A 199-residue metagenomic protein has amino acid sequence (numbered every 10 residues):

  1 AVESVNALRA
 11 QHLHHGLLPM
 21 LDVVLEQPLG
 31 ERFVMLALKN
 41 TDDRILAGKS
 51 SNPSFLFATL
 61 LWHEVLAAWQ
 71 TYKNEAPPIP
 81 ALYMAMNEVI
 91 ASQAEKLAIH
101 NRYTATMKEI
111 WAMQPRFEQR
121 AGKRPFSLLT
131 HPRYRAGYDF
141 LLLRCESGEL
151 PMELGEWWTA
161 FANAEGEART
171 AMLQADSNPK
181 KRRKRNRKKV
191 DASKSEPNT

Functional and structural regions predicted by a protein language model:
A1-L173: Conserved, hydrophobic alpha-helical core segments of structured domains
A175-E196: Arginine-glycine-rich low-complexity intrinsically disordered regions
